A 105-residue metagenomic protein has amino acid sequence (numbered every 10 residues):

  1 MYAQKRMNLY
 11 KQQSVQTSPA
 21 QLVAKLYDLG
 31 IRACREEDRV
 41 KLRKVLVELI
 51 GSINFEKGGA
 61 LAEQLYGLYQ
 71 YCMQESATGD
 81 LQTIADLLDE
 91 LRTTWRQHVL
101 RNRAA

Functional and structural regions predicted by a protein language model:
M1-G51, F55-E56, A60-A105: Surface/interface-facing alpha-helical segments and adjacent flexible terminal/loop regions used for partner/assembly
